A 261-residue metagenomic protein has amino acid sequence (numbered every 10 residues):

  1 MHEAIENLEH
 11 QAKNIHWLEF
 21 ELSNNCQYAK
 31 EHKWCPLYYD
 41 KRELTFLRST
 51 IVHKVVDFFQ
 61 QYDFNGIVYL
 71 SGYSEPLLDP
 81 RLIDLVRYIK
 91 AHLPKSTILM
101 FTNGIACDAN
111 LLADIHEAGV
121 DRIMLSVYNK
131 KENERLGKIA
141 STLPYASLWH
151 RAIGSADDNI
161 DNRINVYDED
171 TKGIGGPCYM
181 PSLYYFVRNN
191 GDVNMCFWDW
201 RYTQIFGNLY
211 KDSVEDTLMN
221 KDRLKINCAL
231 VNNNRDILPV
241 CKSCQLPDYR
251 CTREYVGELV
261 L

Functional and structural regions predicted by a protein language model:
M1-R122, C251-Y255, L259-L261: Conserved alpha-helical substructure of the radical SAM core
F20, A29, K172, R235-L238: Processing junctions and N-termini across compartments
S23, V187-R188: Short, acidic, Ser/Thr-enriched surface-loop or helix-capping motifs
C26, K30-C35, C178, C196 (+1 more regions): Short cysteine clusters
K30-H32, D158, C178, F186 (+2 more regions): Class I S-adenosyl-L-methionine
D79-S182, R188: Conserved AdoMet/S-adenosylmethionine-binding subsite of the radical SAM
S141-Y167, W198-Y249: C-terminal accessory region of radical SAM enzymes
D192-V193: Hydrophobic "anchor" residues
